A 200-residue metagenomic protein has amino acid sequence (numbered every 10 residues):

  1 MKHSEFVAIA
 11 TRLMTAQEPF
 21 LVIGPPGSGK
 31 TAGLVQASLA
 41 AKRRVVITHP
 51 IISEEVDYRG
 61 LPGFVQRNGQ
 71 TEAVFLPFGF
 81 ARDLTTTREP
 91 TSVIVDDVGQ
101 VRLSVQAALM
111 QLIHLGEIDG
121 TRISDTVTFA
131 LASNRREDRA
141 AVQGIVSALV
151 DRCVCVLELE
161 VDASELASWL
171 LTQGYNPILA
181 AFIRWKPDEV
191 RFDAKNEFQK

Functional and structural regions predicted by a protein language model:
M1-K200: C-terminal regulatory/interaction module of P-loop NTP-utilizing enzymes
